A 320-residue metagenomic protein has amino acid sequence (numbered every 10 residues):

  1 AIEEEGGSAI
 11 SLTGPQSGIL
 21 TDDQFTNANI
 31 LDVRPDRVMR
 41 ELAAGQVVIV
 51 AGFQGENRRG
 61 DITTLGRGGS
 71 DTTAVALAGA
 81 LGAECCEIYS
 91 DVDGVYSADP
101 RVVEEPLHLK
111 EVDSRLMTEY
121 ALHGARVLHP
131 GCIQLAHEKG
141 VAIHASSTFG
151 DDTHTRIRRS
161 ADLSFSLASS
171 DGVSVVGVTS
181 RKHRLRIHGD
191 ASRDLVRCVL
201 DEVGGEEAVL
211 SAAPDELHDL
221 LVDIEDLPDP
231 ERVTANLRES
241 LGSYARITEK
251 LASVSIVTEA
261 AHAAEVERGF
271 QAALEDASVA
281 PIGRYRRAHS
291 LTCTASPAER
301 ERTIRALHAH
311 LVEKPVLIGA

Functional and structural regions predicted by a protein language model:
A1, E119, L135, C198-E202 (+1 more regions): Alpha-helical scaffold elements within enzyme catalytic domains, especially in hydrolases
A1-I133, E225, Y285, H289-E299 (+1 more regions): Nucleotide/pyrophosphate-binding catalytic subdomain
S8-I10, C86, I143, E207-A208 (+1 more regions): Hydrophobic anchor at the start of a short beta-strand that flanks the dinucleotide cofactor-binding loop
Q46, E84-C86, T118, G131 (+6 more regions): Structural beta-strand/beta-sheet cores of well-ordered domains, especially the beta-sheet scaffolds that support
T118-H188: A conserved active-site cap/scaffold subdomain adjacent to cofactor or substrate pockets
R156-A320: A conserved regulatory-domain signal marking ACT and ACT-like small-molecule sensing domains and adjacent regulatory
